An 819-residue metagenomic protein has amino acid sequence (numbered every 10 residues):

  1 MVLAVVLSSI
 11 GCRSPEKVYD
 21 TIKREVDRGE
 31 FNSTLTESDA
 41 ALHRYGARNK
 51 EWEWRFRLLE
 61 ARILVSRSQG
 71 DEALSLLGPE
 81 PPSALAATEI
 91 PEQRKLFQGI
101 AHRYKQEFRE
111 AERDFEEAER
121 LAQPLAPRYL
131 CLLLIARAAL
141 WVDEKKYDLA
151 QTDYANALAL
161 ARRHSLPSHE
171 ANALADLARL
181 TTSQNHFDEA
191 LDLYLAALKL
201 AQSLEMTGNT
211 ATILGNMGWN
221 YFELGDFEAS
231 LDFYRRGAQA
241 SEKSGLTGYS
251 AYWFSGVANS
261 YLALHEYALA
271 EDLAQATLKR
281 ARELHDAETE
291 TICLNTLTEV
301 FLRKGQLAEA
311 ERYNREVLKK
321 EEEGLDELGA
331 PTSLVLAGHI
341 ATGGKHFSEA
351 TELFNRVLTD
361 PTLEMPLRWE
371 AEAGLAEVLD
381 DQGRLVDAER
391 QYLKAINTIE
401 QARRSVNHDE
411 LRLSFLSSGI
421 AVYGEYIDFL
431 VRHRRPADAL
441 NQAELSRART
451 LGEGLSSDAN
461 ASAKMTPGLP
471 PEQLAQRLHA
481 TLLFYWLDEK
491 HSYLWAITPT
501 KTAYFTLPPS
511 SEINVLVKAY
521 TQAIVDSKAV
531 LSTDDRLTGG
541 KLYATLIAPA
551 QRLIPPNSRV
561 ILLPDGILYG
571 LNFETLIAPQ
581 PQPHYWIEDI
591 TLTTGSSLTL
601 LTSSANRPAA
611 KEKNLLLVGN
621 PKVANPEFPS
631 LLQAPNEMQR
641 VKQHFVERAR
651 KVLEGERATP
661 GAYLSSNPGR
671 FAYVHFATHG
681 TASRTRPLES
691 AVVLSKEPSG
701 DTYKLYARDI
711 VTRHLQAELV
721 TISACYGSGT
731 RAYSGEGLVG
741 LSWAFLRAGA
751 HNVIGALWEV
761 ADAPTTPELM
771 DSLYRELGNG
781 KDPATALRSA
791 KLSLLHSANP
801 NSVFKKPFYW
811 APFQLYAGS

Functional and structural regions predicted by a protein language model:
M1-S8: Bacterial N-terminal signal peptides
G11-R62, S66-S68, E89-Q93: N-terminal leader/linker segments that initiate helical-solenoid repeat arrays
R13-S14, R48-R55, A86-Q93, Y129-L130 (+9 more regions): Structural signature of alpha-solenoid helical repeat junctions
Y19, L35-Y45, G70, L74-G78 (+12 more regions): Inward-facing hydrophobic residues that define packing positions of alpha-helical scaffold repeats
R57-L64, K95-H102, D114, L130-W141 (+17 more regions): TPR/Sel1-like alpha-solenoid repeat signature
E228, R235-G540, A544, A548 (+4 more regions): Alpha-helical solenoid repeat scaffolds used for protein-protein interaction
E288, A437, S457-D458, K464-S819: Catalytic cores of enzymes
